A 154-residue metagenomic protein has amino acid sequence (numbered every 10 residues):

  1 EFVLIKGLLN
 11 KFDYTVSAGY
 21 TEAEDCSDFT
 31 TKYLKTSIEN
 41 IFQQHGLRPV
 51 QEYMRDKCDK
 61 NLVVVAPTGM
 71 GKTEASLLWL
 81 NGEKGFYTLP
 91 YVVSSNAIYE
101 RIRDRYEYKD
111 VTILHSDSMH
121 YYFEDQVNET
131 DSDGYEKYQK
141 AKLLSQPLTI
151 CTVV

Functional and structural regions predicted by a protein language model:
E1-V154: N-terminal helicase ATP-binding lobe
